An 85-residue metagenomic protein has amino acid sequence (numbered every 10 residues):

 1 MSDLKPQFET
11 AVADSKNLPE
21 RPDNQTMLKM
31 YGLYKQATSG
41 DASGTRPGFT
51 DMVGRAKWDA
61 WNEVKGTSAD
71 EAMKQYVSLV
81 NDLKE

Functional and structural regions predicted by a protein language model:
M1-E85: A charge-rich, low-complexity, intrinsically flexible signal that marks solvent-exposed coils, linkers, repeats
